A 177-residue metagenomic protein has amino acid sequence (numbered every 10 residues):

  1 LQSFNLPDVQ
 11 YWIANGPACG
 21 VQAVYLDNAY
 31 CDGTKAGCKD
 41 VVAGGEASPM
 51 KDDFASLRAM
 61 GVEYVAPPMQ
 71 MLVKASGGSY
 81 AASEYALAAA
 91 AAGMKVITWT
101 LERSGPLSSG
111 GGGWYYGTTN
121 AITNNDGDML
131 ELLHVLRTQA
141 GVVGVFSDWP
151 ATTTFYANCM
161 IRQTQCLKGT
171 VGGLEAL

Functional and structural regions predicted by a protein language model:
L1-L177: Catalytic cores of phosphodiester-bond hydrolases, prominently lipid phosphodiesterases
